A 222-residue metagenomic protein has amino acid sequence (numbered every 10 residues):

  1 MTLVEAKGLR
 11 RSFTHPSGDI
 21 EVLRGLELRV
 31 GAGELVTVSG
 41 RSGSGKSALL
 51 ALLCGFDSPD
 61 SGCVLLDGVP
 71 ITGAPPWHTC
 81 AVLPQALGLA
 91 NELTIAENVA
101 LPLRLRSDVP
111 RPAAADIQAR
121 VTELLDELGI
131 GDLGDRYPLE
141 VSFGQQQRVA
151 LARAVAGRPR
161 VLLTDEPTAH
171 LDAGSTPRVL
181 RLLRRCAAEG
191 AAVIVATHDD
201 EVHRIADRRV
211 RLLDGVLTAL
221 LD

Functional and structural regions predicted by a protein language model:
S39-R41: The feature captures the beta-strand-to-loop junction immediately N-terminal to the Walker
C54: Helix-to-loop junction immediately C-terminal to a conserved catalytic motif
P70-A81, L105, A188: ABC ATPase NBD coupling module
P112-L133: Conserved ABC ATPase "signature" region
Y137-V141, Q145: Conserved ABC ATPase signature
G157, E189: Conserved signature/switch motifs of ABC ATPase nucleotide-binding domains
L162-D165: Catalytic Walker B motif of ABC-type/P-loop ATPase nucleotide-binding domains
